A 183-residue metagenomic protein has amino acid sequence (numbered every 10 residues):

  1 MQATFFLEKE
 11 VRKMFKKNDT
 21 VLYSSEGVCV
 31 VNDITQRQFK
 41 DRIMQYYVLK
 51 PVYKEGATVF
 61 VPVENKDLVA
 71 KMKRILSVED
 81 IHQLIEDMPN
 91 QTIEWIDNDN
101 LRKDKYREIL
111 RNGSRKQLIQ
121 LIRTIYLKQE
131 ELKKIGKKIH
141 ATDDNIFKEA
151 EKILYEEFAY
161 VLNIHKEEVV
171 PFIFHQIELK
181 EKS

Functional and structural regions predicted by a protein language model:
M1-K13: Short, Lys/Arg-enriched N-terminal segments with co-localized hydrophobic residues within the first ~10-30 amino acids
N18-D19: Loop/turn positions that initiate beta-strands
C29-V31: Conserved hydrophobic positions within beta-strands
R37-V48: Short, solvent-exposed secondary-structure boundary/capping segments
Y53-E64: A short macromolecule-binding patch
K66-S183: Charge/polar-rich, low-complexity and marginally structured segments
